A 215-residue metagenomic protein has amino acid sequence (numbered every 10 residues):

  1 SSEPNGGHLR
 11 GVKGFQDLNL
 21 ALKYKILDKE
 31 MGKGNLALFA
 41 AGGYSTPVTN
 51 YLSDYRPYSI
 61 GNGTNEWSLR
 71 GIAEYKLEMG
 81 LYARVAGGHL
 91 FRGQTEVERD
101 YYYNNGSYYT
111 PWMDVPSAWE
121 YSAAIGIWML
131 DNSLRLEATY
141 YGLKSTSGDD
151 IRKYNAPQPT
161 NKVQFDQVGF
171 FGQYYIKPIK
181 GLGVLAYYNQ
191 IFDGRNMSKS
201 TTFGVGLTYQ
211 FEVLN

Functional and structural regions predicted by a protein language model:
S1-T110, A156-T160: Outer-membrane pore/translocation modules
S107-N215: Outer membrane beta-barrel transmembrane domains
